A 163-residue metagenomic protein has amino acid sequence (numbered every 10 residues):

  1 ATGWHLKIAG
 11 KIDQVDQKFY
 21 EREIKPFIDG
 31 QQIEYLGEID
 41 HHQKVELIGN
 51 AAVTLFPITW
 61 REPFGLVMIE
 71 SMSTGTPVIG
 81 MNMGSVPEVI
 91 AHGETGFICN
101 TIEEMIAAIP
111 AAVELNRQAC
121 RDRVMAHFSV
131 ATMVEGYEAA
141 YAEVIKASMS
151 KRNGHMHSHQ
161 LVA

Functional and structural regions predicted by a protein language model:
T2, F97-Q118: C-terminal "capping" alpha-helix adjacent to the active site of nucleotide-linked donor transferases in cell-envelope
G10, E21-E46: Nucleotide-activated donor-binding/catalytic signature segment of Leloir-type glycosyltransferases, i.e., the conserved
G49-P63, T76: Acidic donor-binding loop of glycosyltransferase active sites
G65-M68, V86: Short glycine/serine-rich donor-binding loops of glycosyltransferases
S73, P77-G80, I90: Short hydrophobic beta-strand element within catalytic cores of glycosyltransferases and related nucleotide-activated
N82-G93, F97-N100: Short acidic/histidine- and often glycine-rich active-site loop of Leloir-type glycosyltransferases that engages
A111-V130, G136-A139, G154-M156: A short, well-ordered alpha-helix in the C-terminal region of glycosyltransferases
K146-A163: Intrinsically disordered, low-complexity acidic/proline-/asparagine-rich linker or regulatory tail/stalk regions
